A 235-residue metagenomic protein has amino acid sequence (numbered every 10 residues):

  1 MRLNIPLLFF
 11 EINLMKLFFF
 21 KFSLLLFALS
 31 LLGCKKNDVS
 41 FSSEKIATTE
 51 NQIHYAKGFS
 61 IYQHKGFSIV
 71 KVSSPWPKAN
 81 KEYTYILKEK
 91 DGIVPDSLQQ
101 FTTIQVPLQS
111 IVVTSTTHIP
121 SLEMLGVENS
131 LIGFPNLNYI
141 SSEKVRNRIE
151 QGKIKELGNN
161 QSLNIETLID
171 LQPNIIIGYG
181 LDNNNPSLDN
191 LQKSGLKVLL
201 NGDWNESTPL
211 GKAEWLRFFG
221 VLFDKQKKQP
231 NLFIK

Functional and structural regions predicted by a protein language model:
I5-F9, L168: Residue-level recognition of alpha-helix boundary/capping or hinge positions
F10-F22: Bacterial N-terminal signal peptides that target proteins for export
S30-G33: C-terminal motif of bacterial Sec signal peptides marking the signal peptidase cleavage site
K35-N37: Bacterial signal peptide processing site
S40-N80, I86-K88: Start-of-domain marker
S68, W76-I169, I175-L181: A short, structured surface patch at a secondary-structure boundary
K153, E166-K235: Extracytoplasmic substrate-binding proteins
